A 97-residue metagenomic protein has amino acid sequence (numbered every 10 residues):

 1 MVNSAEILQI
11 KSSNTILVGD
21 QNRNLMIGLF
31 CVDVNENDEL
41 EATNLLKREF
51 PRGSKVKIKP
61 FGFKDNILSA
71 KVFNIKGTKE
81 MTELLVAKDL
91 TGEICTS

Functional and structural regions predicted by a protein language model:
M1-S97: Small beta-barrel nucleic-acid-binding modules, primarily SNase/OB-fold domains and secondarily Tudor-like barrels
